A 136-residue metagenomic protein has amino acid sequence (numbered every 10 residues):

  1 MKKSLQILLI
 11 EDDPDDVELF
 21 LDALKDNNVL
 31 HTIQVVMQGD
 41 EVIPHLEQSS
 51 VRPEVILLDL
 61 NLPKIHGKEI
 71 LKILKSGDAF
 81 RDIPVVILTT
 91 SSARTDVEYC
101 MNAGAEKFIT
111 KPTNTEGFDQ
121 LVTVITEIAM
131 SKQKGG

Functional and structural regions predicted by a protein language model:
S4-L24, I56: Conserved acidic segment of CheY-like receiver
V35-V55, D119: Acidic, metal-coordinating helix/loop segments flanking the phosphotransfer/catalytic sites of two-component signaling
L58-D59, T89: Active-site residues of response regulator receiver
L62-I65, L74: Hydrophobic residue at a beta-alpha junction that N-caps the helix immediately following a catalytic beta-strand/loop
D82-S92: A short, hydrophobic beta-strand element within the central beta-sheet of small alpha/beta folds
T113-I125: C-terminal output helix
